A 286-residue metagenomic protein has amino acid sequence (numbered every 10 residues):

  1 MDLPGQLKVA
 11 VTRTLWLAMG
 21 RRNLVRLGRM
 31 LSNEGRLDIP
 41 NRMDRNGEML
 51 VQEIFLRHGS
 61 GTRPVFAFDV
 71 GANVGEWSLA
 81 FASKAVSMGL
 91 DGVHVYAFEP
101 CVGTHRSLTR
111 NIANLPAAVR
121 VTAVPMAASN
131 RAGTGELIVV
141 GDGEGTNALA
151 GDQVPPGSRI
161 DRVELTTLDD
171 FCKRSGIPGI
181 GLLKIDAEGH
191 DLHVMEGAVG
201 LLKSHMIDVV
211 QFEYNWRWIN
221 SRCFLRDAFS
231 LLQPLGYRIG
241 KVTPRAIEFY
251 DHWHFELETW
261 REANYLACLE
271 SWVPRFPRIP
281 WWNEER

Functional and structural regions predicted by a protein language model:
M1-R286: Phosphate/nucleotide-binding beta-alpha loop and adjacent structural elements of enzyme active sites
